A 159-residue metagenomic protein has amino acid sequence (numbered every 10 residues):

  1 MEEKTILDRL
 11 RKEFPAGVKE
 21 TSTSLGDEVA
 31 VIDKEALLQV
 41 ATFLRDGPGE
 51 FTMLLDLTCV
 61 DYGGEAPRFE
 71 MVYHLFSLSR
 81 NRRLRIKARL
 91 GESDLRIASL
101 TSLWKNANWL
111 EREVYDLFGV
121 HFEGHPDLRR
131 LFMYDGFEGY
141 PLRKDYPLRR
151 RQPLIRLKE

Functional and structural regions predicted by a protein language model:
M1-E159: Terminal low-complexity/charged segments
